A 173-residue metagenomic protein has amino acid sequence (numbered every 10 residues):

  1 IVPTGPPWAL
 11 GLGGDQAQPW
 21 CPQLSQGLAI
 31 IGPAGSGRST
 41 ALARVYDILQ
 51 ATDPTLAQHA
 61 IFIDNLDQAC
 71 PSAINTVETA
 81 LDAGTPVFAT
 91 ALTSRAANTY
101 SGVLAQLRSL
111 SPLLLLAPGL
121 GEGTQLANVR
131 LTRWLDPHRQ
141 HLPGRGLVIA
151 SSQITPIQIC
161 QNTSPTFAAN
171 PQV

Functional and structural regions predicted by a protein language model:
I1-W20, T99-V173: Phosphate-binding and hydrolysis-coupling loops of NTP-dependent motor/remodeling domains
A17-P19, L24-A29: Pre-Walker A (Motif I) flank of P-loop NTPase domains
Q26-D47: Glycine-rich P-loop/Walker A and Walker A-like loops and their local beta1-loop-alpha1 context in P-loop NTPases
S36-G37, L66-S72, S94-A97, L120-E122: Short acidic, S/G/P-rich loop/turn micro-motifs used as interaction or catalytic elements
D47-A57: Post-Walker A helix-loop "phosphate-sensing" segment adjacent to the P-loop in P-loop NTPases
T55-A73, P86-A91: Conserved P-loop NTPase "ATPase switch" module shared by AAA+ and STAND
A69-D82, S101-L104: Conserved Walker B catalytic segment
N75-S94, G119: Substrate-engagement module of ASCE P-loop NTPases
